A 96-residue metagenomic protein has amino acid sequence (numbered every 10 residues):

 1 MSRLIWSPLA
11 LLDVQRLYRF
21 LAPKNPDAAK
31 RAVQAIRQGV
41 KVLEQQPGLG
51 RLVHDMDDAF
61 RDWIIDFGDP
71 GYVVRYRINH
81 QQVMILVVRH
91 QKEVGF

Functional and structural regions predicted by a protein language model:
M1-R61: Basic, Lys/Arg-enriched alpha-helical interface segments
F20-P23, F67-F96: Enriched for short, Lys/Arg-rich terminal
P47-Q81: Basic/aromatic recognition patch in beta-strand/loop cores that engages polyanionic ligands
